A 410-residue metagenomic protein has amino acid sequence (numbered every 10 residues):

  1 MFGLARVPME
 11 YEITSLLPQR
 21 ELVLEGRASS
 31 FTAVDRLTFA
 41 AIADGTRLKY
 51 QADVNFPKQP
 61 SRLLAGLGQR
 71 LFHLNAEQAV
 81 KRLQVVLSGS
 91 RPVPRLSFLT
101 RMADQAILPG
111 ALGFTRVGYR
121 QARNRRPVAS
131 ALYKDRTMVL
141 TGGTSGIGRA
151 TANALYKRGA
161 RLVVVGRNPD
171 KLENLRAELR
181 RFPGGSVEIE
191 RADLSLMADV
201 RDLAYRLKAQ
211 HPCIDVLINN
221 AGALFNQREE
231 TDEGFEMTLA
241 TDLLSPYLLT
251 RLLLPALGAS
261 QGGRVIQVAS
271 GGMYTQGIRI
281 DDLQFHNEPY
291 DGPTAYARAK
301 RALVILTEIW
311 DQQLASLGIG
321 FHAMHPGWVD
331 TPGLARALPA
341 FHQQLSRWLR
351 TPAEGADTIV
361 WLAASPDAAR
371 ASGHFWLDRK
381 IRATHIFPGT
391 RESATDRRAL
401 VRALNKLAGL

Functional and structural regions predicted by a protein language model:
E25-Q78: Beta-strand/loop substructures that line and gate deep hydrophobic ligand-binding cavities in soluble
S88-M138, A209, G277, R391-L410: Non-catalytic terminal and boundary segments that flank Rossmann-like NAD(P)-dependent oxidoreductase
P94, F98-R101, R116, V200 (+4 more regions): C-terminal helical subdomain
A129, G222-D232, E236-L239, G258-L317 (+1 more regions): Catalytic loop of short-chain dehydrogenase/reductase
T137, T144-S145: Conserved glycine-rich cofactor-binding loop
R158-N174: Conserved glycine-rich Rossmann-like NAD(P)H-binding loop of the short-chain dehydrogenase/reductase
P169, I189-Y205: The beta1-alpha1 cofactor-binding region of Rossmann-like NAD(H)/NADP(H)-dependent oxidoreductases
